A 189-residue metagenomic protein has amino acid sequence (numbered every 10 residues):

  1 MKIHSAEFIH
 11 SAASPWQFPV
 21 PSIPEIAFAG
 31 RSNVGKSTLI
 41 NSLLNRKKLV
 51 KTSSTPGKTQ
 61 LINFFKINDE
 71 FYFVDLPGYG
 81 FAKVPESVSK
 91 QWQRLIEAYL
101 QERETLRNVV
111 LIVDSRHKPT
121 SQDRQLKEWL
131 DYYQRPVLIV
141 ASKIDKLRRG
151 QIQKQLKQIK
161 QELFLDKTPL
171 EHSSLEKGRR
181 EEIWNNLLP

Functional and structural regions predicted by a protein language model:
M1-K83: Conserved G1/Walker A P-loop phosphate-binding module
I3-W16, K146-P189: Canonical P-loop GTPase G-domain recognition
L43-K47, L100, L163, L187: Hydrophobic aliphatic residues
K58, F71, G78-F81, R116-K118 (+2 more regions): Conserved nucleotide-binding/hydrolysis micro-motifs of P-loop NTPases
F65, S142, I183: Residue-level signal for inorganic ion chemistry
N68-R107: Conserved nucleotide-sensing/catalytic segment adjacent to the nucleotide-binding pocket in NTP-handling enzymes
S89-Q93, T120, K177-R180: Amphipathic alpha-helical transducer elements in NTP-driven molecular machines
R94-K167: Conserved C-terminal guanine-recognition region of P-loop GTPase G domains, centered on the G4
